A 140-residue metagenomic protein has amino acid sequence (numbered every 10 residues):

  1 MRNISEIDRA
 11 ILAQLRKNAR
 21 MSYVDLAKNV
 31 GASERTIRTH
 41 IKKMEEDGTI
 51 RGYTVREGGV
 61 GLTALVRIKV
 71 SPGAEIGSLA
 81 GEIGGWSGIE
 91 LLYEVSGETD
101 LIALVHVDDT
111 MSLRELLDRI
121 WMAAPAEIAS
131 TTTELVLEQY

Functional and structural regions predicted by a protein language model:
M1-Y140: A compositional/biophysical signature of low hydrophobicity enriched in polar/charged and small residues
